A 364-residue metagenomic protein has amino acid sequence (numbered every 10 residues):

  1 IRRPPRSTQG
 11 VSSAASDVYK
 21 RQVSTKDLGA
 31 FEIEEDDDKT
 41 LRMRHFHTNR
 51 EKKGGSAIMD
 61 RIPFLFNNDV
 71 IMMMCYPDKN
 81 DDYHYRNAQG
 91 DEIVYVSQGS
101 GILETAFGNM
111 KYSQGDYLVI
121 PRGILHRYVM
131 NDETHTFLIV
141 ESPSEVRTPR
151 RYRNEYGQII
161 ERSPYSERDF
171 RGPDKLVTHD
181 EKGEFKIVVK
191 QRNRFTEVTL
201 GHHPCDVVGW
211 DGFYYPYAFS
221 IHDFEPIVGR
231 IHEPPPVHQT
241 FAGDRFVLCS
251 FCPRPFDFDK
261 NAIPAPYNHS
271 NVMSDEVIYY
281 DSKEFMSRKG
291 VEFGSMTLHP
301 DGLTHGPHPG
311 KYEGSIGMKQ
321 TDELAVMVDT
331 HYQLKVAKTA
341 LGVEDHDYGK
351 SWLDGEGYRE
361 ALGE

Functional and structural regions predicted by a protein language model:
I1-A15, Y19: Single conserved hydrophobic/aromatic residue that forms the stacking wall/gate of nucleotide- or nucleobase-binding
H47-D82, W210-E276: A short glycine-rich, His/Asp/Glu-containing loop-to-beta-strand
G55-R127: Well-ordered mid-protein domain cores that form the structural environment of catalytic cofactors
N67, Y117, R122-T148, L303-Q333: Ligand-binding loop in jelly-roll beta-barrel domains
A88-I102, N268-F285: Short, conserved beta-strand element in jelly-roll/cupin
A106-R122, M286-H305: Short acidic-glycine-tyrosine-enriched beta hairpin
R168-H222: Extended catalytic-interface subdomain
K289, S295-A361: Active-site pocket scaffolds in enzymes
